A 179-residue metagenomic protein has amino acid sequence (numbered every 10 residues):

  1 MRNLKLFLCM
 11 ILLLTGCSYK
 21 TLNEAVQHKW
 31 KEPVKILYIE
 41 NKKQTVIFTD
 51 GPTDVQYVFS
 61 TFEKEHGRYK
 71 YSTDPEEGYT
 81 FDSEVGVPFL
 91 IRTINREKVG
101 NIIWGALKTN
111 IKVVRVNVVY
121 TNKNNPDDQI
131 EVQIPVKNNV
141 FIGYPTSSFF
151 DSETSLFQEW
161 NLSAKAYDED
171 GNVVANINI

Functional and structural regions predicted by a protein language model:
M1-T15: Sec-dependent bacterial lipoprotein signal peptides
S18-S83, E159, V174-N176: N-terminal export/targeting and maturation segments
P33-Y38, L90-N95, E131: Short amphipathic beta-strand and strand-loop transition segments with alternating hydrophobic
D54-F59, V99-I102, D128-Q129, W160: Short, surface-exposed coil-to-beta transition loops
G78-I103: Extracellular ectodomain segments of secreted/surface proteins
N101, A106-L107, V118-K123: Long, terminal "pre-/pro-" and other extracytoplasmic accessory regions that lie outside the mature folded/catalytic
K108-V114: Short proline/glycine-enriched turn/loop motifs at strand-loop junctions of beta-rich domains
R115-I179: Ser/Thr-rich low-complexity repeats and stalk/linker segments
